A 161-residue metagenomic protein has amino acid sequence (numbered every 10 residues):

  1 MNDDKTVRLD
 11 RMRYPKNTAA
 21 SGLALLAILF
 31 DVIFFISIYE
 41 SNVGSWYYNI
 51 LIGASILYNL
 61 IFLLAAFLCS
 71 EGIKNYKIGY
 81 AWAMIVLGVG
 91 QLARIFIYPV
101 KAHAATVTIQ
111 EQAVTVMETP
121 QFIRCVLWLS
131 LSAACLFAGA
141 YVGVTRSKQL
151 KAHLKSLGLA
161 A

Functional and structural regions predicted by a protein language model:
M1-F34, V142-V144, A160-A161: Cytosolic juxtamembrane helix and N-cap/initiation of the first transmembrane helix
D4-T18, Y39-W46, L68-I78, Q112-T119 (+1 more regions): Juxtamembrane loop-transmembrane helix junctions in multi-pass integral membrane proteins, especially the extracellular
A24-Y58: Hydrophobic transmembrane helix segments
Y39-L51, R94-L129: Interfacial non-cytosolic loop connecting adjacent transmembrane helices
Y48-A66, Q91-R94, L131-A133: Generic alpha-helical transmembrane segments
I61-L68, S130-K151: Transmembrane alpha-helical segments in integral membrane proteins
F62-P99: Loop-to-transmembrane helix junctions at the membrane interface
Q149-A161: Short, highly charged, low-complexity non-transmembrane loops/tails of multi-pass membrane proteins
